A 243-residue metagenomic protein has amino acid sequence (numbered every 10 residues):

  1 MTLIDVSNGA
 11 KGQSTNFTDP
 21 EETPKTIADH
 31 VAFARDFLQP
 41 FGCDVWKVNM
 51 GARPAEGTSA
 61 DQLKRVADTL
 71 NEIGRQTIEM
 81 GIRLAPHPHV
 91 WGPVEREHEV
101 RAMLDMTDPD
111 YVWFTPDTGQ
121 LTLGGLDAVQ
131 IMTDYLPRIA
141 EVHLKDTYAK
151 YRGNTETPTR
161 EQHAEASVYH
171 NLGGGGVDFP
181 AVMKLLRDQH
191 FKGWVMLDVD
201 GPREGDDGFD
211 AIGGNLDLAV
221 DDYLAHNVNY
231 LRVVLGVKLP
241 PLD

Functional and structural regions predicted by a protein language model:
M1-T2: Aromatic-lined substrate-binding rim segments of carbohydrate-active enzymes
V6-K11, G51-R53, H89-W91, D117-L121 (+2 more regions): Active-site beta-loop-alpha junctions enriched in small/polar residues
N8-G12, W46-M50, G74-E79, E156-E161 (+1 more regions): Short amphipathic alpha-helical segments, especially helix-boundary/capping motifs
G12-S14, A55-E56, E95, R152 (+1 more regions): Short secondary-structure boundary/hinge segments and terminal tails
S14-K25, V168-G174: The substrate-binding groove and active-site-proximal loops of carbohydrate-active enzymes, especially glycoside
F17-F114, N215-D222, P241: Active-site acidic/histidine proton-transfer and metal-coordination neighborhood in alpha/beta enzyme cores
R35, E97-V112, P116, T122-D243: Histidine-acidic metal/acid-base catalytic patches
